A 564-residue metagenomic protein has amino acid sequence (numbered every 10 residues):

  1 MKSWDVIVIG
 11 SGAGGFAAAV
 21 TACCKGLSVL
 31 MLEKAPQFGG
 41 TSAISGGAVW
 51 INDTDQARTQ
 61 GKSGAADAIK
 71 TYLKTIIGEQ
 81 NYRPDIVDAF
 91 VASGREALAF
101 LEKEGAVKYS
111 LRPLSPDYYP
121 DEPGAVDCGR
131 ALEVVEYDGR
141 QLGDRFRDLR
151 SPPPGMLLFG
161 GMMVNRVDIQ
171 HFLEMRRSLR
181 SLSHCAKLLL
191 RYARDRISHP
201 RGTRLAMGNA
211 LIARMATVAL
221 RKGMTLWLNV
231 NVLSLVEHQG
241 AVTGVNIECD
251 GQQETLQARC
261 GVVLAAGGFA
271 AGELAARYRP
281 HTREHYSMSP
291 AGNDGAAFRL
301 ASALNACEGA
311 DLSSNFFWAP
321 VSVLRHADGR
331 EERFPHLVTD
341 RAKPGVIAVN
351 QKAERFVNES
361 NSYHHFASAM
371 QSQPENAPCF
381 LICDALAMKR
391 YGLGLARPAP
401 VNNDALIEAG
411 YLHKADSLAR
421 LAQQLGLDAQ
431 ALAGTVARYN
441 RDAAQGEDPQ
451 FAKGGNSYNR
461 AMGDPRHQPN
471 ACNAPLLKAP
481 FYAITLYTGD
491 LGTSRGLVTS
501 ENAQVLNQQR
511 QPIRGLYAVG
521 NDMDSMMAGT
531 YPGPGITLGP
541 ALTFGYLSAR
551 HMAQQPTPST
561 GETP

Functional and structural regions predicted by a protein language model:
M1-V6, C24, A213, Y531 (+2 more regions): Extreme N-terminal leader/targeting segments of oxidoreductases
V6-M31: N-terminal Rossmann-like FAD-binding beta1-loop-alpha1 element of flavoenzymes
G10, E248, A258-R259, L264-A266 (+2 more regions): Short, well-ordered coil/turn residues at beta-beta hairpins and beta-strand->alpha-helix junctions within
K34-T225, V346-A348, R355, L386-M388 (+2 more regions): Conserved N-terminal/central alpha/beta ligand/cofactor-binding core
P120, C128, V135-H184, F298-S302 (+2 more regions): An anion/pyrophosphate-binding glycine-rich loop and adjacent beta-alpha core in soluble alpha-beta enzymes
G202-N209, R221, C249-A327, L538 (+1 more regions): Glycine-rich loop(s) and the adjacent beta-strand/alpha-helix scaffold that form part
S234, H238-V242, A431-M526, T530: A glycine-rich dinucleotide-binding beta-alpha-beta segment and adjacent secondary-structure elements that constitute
L300-C307, A433, P540-S559: Internal hydrophobic alpha-helix adjacent to the cofactor/substrate pocket in enzyme cavities
